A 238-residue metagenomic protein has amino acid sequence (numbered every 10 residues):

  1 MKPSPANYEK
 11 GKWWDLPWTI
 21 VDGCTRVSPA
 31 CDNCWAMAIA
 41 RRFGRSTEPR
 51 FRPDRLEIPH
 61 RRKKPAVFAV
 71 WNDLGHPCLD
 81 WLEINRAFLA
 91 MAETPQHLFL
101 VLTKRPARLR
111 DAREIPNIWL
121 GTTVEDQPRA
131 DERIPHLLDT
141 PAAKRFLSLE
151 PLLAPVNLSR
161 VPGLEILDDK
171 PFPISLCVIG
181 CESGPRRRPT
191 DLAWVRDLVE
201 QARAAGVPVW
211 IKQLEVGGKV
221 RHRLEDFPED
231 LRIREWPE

Functional and structural regions predicted by a protein language model:
M1-D22, F43, L153, S159-E238: Auxiliary Fe-S-binding modules of radical SAM enzymes
M1-I118, Q127-D131, V156-P171: Conserved Radical SAM active-site core
P65-V67, L98-L100, N117-G121, K144-S148 (+2 more regions): Structural preference for beta-strand elements that scaffold enzyme active sites
V70-L79, T122, C181-R188: Surface-exposed cleft-lining segments at the edges of enzyme active sites
D73, K104-P106, T123-Q127, E150-A154 (+2 more regions): Active-site beta-loop-alpha junctions enriched in small/polar residues
A90-H97, T140-A143, L198-P208: A structural motif corresponding to the C-terminal end of an alpha-helix and its immediate exit/capping segment
G121-E125, R234-P237: Acidic, His- and aromatic-enriched active-site or binding-groove loops in soluble protein domains that engage sugars
